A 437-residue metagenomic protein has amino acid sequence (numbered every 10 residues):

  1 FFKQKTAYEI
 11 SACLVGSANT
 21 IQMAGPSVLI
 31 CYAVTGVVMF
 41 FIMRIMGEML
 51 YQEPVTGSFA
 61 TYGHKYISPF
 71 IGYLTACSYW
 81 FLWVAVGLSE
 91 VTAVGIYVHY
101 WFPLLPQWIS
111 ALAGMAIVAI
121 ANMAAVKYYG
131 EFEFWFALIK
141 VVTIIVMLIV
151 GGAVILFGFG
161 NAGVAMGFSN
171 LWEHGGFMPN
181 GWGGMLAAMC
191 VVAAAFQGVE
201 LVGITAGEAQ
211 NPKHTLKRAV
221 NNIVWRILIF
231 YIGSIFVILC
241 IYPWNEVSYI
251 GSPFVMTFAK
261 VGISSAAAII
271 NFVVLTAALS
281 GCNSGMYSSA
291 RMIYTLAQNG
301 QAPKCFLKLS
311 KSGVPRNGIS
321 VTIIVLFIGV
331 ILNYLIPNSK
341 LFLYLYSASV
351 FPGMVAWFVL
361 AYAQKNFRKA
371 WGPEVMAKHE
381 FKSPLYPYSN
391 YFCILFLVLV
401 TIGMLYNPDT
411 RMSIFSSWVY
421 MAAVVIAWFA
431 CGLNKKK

Functional and structural regions predicted by a protein language model:
F1-S17: Single conserved hydrophobic/aromatic residue that forms the stacking wall/gate of nucleotide- or nucleobase-binding
T20-S110, I223-R226, I232, S413-V425: Extracellular loop-to-transmembrane helix junctions
Q22, V55, S78-A93, V191 (+5 more regions): Membrane-helix boundary/coupling elements in multi-pass transport proteins
L29, P106, L138-F272: Helix-loop-helix junctions that connect adjacent transmembrane segments in multi-pass membrane transporters
A60-Y66, E90-A111, T143, T205-H214 (+3 more regions): Helix-loop-helix connectors at the membrane interface of multi-pass transporters/channels
T61-G63, S68, Y100, A188 (+2 more regions): TM-loop-TM module centered on a large, flexible mid-protein loop between adjacent transmembrane helices in multi-pass
G95, W108-M166, Q197, V220-V224 (+3 more regions): Membrane-interface loop-to-helix entry segments
F136, C305-R316, M354-M412: C-terminal membrane-solvent junction of multi-pass transporters and transport-like membrane proteins
